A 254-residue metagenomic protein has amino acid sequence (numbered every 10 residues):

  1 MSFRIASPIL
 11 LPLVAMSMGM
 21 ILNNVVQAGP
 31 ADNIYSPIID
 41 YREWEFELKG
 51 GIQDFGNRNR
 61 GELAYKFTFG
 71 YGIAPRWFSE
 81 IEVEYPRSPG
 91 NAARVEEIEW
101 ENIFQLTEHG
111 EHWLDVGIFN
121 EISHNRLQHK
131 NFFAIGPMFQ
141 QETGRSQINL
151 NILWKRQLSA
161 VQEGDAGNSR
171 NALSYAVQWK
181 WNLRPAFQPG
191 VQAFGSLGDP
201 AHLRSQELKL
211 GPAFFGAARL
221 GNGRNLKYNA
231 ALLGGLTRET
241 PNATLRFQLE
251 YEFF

Functional and structural regions predicted by a protein language model:
M1-I34, F254: Cleavable N-terminal export/targeting peptides
V26-F254: Transmembrane beta-barrel domains of Gram-negative outer membranes and organellar outer membranes
